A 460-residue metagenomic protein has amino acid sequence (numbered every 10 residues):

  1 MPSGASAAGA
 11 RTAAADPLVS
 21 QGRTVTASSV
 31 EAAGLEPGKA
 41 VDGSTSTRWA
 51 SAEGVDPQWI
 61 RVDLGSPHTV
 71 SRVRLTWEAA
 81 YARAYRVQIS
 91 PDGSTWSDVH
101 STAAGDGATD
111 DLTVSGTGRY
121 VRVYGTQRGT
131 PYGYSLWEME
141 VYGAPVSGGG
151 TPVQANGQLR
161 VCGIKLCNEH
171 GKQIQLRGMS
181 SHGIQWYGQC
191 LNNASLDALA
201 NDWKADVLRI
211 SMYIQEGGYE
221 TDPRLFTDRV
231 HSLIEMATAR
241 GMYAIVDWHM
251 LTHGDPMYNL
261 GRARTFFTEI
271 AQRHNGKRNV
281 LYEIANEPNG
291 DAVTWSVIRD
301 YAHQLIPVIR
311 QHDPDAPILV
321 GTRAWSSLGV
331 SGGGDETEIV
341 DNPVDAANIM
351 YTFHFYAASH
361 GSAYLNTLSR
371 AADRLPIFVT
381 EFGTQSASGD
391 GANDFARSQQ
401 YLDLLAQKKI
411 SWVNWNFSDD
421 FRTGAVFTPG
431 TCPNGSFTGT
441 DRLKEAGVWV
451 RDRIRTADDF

Functional and structural regions predicted by a protein language model:
A8-S66, T76-A82, P91, S101-G107 (+2 more regions): Disordered, acidic Ser/Thr/Pro-rich linker "stalks" and the adjacent N-terminal cap of the next globular domain
A14-D16, V146-V207, E220, T456: N-terminal carbohydrate-binding accessory modules
R72, Y120-R122: Short, conserved beta-strand segments of beta-strand-rich sandwich/propeller modules, principally
Y85-V87: Short beta-strand elements bearing conserved aromatic residues within extracellular beta-rich modules
A108-V114: Exposed aromatic-hydrophobic patches
Y124-Y132: Short beta-strand-plus-loop segments that form exposed binding edges in beta-rich domains
G183, G188, L260-L281, A285-D419 (+1 more regions): Extracellular glycoside hydrolase catalytic/binding regions
N192-H253, L260-T265, R310-H312, R397-K408: Aromatic-lined substrate-binding rim segments of carbohydrate-active enzymes
